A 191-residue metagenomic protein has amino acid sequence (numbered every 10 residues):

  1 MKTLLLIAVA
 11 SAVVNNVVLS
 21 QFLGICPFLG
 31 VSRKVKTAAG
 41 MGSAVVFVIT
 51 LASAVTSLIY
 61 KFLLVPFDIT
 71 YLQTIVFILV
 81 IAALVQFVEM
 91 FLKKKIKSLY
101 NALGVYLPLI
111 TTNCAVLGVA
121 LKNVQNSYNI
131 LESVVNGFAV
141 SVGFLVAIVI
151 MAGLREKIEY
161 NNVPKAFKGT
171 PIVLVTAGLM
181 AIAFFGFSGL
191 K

Functional and structural regions predicted by a protein language model:
M1-T3, I182-K191: Juxtamembrane boundary at the C-terminal end of a transmembrane helix
T3-V18, F67-A83, V134-A147: Structural signature of hydrophobic alpha-helical transmembrane segments
F22-G30, E89-K94, V105-L107, C114-S127: Generic transmembrane alpha-helix signature in multi-pass membrane proteins, especially transporters/channels
F22-T37, V85-L99, M151-N162: C-terminal ends of transmembrane helices
A44-A54, G104-V119, G169-A181: Small-residue-rich segments of transmembrane alpha-helices in multi-pass membrane proteins, especially helix faces
S57-F67, V124-V134, Y160-N161, G189-K191: Membrane-interface helix termini and inter-helical loops of multi-pass transporters
K61-G104: Ordered, amphipathic secondary-structure segments that act as subunit-interaction surfaces in large macromolecular
E156-L174: Interfacial loop-to-transmembrane junctions
